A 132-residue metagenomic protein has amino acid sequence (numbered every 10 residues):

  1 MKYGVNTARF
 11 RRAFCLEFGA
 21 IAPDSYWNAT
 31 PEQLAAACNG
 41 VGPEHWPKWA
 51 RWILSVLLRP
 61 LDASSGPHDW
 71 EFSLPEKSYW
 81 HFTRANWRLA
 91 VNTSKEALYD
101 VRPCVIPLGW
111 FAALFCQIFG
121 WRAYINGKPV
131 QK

Functional and structural regions predicted by a protein language model:
M1-K132: Extended terminal accessory/targeting regions
